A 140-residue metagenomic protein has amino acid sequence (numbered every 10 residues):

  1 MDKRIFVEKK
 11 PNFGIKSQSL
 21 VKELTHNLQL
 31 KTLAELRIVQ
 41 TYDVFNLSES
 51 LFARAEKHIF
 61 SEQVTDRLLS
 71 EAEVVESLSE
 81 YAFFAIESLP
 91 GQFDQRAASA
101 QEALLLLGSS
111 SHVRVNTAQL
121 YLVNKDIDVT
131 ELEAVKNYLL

Functional and structural regions predicted by a protein language model:
M1-L140: Core nucleic-acid recognition elements
